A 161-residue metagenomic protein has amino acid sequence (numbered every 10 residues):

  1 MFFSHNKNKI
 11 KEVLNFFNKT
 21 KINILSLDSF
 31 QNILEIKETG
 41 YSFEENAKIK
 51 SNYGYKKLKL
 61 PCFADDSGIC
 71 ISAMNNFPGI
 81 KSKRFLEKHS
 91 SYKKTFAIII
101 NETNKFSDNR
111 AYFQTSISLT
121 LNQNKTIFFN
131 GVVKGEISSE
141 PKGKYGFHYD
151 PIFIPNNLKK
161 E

Functional and structural regions predicted by a protein language model:
M1-F3, K7-E161: Anionic-ligand binding patches
